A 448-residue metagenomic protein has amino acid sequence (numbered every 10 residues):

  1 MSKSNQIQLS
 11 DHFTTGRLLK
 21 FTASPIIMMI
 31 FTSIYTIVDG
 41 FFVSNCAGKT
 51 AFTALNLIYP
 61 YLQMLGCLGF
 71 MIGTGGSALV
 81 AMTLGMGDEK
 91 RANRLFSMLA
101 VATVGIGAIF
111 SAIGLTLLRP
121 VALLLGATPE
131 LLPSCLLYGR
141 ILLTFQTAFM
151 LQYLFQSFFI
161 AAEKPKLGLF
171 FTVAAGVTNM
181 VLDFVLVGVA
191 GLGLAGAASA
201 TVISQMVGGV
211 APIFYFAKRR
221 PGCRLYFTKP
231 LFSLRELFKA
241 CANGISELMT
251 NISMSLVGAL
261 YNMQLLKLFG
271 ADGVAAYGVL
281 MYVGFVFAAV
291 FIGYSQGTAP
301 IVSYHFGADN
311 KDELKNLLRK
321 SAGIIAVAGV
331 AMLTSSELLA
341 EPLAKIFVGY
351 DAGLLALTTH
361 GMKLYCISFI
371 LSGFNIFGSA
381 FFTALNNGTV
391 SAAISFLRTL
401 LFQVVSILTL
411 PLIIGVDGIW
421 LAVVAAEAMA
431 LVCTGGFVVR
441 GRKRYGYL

Functional and structural regions predicted by a protein language model:
M1-P25, V80-T147, V189-I245, V302-S368 (+1 more regions): Short alpha-helical transmembrane segments in multi-pass integral membrane proteins
K20-D39, I141, A175, S204-G208 (+4 more regions): Transmembrane helical elements of multi-pass membrane transporters/channels
I27, F31, Y35, L65-G69 (+13 more regions): Residue-level hotspots within pore-lining transmembrane alpha-helices of multi-pass secondary transporters
I34-T53, A122-P129, V185-L192, I252-V286 (+3 more regions): Helix-terminus/linker motif at the lipid-water interface of multi-pass membrane proteins
V43-Q63, L95, E130-S134, L194-A195 (+5 more regions): Interfacial/gating helices of multi-pass transporter permease domains
F52-A112, F149-G168, A276-A340, S372-I394: Small-residue-rich hydrophobic transmembrane alpha-helices
I141-I160, G168-N179, A197-P212, I292-S295 (+4 more regions): Short runs within selected transmembrane alpha-helices of multi-pass transporters and secretion channels
F155-E163, D183-L192: Membrane-water interface regions at transmembrane-helix termini and the short interhelical loops of multi-pass membrane
